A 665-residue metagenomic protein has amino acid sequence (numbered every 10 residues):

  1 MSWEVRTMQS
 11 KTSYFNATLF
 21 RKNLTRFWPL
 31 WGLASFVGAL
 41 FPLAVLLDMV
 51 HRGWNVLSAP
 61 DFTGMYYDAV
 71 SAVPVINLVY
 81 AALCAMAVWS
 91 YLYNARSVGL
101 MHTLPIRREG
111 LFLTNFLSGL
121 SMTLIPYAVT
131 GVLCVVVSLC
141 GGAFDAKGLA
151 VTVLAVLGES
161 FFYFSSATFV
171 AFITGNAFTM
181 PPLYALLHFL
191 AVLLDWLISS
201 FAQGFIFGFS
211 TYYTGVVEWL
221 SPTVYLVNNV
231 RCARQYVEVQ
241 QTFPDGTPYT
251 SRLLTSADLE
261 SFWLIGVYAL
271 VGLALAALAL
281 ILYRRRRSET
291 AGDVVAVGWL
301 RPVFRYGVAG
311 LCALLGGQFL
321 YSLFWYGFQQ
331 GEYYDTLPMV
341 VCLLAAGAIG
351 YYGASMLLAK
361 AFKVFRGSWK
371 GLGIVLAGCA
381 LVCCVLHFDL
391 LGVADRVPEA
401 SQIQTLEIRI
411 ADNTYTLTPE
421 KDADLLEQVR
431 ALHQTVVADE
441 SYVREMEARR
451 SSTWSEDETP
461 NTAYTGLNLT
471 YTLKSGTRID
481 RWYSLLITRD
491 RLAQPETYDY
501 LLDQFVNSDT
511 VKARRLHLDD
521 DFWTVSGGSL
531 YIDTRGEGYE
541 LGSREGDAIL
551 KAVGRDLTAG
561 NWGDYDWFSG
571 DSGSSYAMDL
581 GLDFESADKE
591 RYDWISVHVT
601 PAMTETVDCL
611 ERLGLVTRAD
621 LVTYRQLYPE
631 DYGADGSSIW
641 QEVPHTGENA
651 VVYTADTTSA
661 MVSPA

Functional and structural regions predicted by a protein language model:
S2-G38: Aromatic- and glycine-rich beta-strand/loop motifs that create alpha-glucan
W3-V5, D48-Y67, F189-L282, R287-A296 (+4 more regions): Terminal transmembrane helical anchor/hairpin motif
L47, T63, Y67-P74, M86 (+5 more regions): Secretory targeting signals
A69-S97: Long, hydrophobic alpha-helical segments
V88-S121, A291-G292, G542-N561: Helix-loop-helix units of permease transmembrane domains in multi-pass membrane transporters, especially ABC
F304-L315, Y352-A394: Internal/C-terminal transmembrane anchor helices
V385-G476: Membrane-interface segments at or immediately adjacent to transmembrane helices that form the boundary between
V443-I487, N561-V599: Short, structured surface segments that line ligand/substrate-binding pockets
